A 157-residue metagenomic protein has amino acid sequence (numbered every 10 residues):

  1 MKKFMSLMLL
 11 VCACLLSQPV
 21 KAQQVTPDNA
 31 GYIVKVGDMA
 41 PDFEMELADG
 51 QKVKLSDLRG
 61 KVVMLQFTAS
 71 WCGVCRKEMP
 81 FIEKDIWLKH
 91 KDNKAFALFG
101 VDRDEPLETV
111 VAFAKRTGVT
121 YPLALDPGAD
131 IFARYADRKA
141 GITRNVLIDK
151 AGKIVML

Functional and structural regions predicted by a protein language model:
M1-F4: Positively charged n-region of N-terminal signal peptides that target proteins for export
S6-L15: Bacterial N-terminal signal peptides
Q18-D42, A112: N-proximal helix/coil linker or "cap" segments that precede and/or mark the start of modular domains
A40-P41, V63, I142-R144: Short loop/turn microsegments at loop-to-beta-strand junctions
V53-R76: Short active-site neighborhood of thiol/selenol oxidoreductases, capturing the structured segment around
K61-V62, K77-V101, K115: Conserved helix-turn-beta segment immediately C-terminal to the redox Cys motif in thioredoxin-like folds
N93-L107, V119-A129: Thiol-based oxidoreductase modules, predominantly thioredoxin-like and allied folds used for disulfide exchange
F113-T120, D126-L157: Thiol/disulfide oxidoreductase modules built on the thioredoxin-like
